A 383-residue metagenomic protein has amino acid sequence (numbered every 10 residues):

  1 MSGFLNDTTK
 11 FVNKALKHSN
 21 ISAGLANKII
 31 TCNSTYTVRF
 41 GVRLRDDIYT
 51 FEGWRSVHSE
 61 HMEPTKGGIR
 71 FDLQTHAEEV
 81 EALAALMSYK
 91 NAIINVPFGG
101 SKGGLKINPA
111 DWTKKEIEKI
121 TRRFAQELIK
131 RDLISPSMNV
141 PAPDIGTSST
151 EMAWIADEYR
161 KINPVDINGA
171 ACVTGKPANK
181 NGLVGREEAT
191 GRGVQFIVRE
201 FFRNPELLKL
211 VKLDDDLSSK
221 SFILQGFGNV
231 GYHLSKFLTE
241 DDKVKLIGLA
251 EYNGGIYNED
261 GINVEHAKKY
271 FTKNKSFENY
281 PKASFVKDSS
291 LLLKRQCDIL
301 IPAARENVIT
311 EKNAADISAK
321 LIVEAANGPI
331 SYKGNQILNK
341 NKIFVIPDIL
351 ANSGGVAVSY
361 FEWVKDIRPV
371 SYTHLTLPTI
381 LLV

Functional and structural regions predicted by a protein language model:
M1-A189, G193-I197, F201-F202, S371: N-terminal ligand-binding/catalytic initiation module
A82, G248-E251, I301-P302, V323-E324 (+1 more regions): General beta-strand structural signal in soluble alpha/beta enzymes
D111, E116, T150-D157, V184 (+6 more regions): Short acidic, glycine/serine/threonine-rich loops at helix termini
N139-K180, L246, Y252-C297, V364: Small/polar-residue-rich loop-to-helix segments that shape phosphate-bearing ligand pockets
G185-E188, G193-S289: Glycine-rich phosphate/diphosphate-binding loop of Rossmann-like nucleotide-binding domains
L293-A319: Long hydrophobic segments that form regular secondary structure
V308, N313-I317, A325-I367: Rossmann-fold NAD(P)-binding glycine/threonine-rich loop
T373-T379: Conserved small/polar residues in nucleotide/adenosyl-binding loops
